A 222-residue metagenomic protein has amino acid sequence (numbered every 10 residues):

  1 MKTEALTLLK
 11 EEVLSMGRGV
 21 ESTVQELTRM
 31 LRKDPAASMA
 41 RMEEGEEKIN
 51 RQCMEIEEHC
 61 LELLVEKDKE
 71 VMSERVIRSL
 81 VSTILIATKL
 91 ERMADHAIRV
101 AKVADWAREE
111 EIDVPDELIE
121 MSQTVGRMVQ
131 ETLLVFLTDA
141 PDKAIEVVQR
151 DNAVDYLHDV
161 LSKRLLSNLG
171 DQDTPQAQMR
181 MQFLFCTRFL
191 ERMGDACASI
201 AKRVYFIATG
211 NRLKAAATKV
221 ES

Functional and structural regions predicted by a protein language model:
M1-S222: Cytosolic, long alpha-helical scaffolding segments
